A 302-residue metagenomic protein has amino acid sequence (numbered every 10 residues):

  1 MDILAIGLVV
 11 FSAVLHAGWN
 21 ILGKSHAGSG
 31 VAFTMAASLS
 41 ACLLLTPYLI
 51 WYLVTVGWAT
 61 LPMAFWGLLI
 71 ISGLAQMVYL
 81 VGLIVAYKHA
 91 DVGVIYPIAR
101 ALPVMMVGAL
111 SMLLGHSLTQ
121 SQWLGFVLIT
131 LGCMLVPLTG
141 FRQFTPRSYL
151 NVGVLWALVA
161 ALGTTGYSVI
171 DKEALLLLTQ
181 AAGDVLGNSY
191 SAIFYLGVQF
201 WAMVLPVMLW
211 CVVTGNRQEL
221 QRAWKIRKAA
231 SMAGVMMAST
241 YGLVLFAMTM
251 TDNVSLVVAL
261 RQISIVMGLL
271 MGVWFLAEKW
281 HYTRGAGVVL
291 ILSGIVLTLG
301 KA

Functional and structural regions predicted by a protein language model:
M1-V14, G18-G23, G28-I71, L80-A90 (+9 more regions): Membrane-interface interhelical linkers
A13-A17, T46, G73-V81, A101-A109 (+6 more regions): Hydrophobic/small/kink-forming positions within alpha-helical transmembrane segments of polytopic membrane proteins
L45, G108-A109, S121-G140, T283-A302: Hydrophobic transmembrane alpha-helices of multi-pass small-molecule transport proteins
I71-Q76, Y87-C133, G197, W201 (+1 more regions): Specific alpha-helical transmembrane segments that line the substrate/conduction pathway and gating interfaces
Y167-L176, T249: Extracytoplasmic gate region of multi-pass secondary transporters
A238, G242, M250, V254 (+3 more regions): Hydrophobic alpha-helical segments
